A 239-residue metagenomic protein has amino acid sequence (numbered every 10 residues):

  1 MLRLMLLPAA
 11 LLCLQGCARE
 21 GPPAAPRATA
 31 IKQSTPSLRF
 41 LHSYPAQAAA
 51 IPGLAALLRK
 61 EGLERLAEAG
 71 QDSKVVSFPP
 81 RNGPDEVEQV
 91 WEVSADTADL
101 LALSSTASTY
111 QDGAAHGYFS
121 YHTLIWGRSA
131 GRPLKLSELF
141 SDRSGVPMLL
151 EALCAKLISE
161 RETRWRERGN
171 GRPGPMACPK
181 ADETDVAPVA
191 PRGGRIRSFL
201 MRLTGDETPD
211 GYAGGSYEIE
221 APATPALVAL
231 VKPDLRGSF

Functional and structural regions predicted by a protein language model:
M1-L6: Bacterial N-terminal signal peptides that target proteins for export
L14-G16: C-terminal motif of bacterial Sec signal peptides marking the signal peptidase cleavage site
A18-F239: Compositionally biased intrinsically disordered regions enriched in Thr/Gly
